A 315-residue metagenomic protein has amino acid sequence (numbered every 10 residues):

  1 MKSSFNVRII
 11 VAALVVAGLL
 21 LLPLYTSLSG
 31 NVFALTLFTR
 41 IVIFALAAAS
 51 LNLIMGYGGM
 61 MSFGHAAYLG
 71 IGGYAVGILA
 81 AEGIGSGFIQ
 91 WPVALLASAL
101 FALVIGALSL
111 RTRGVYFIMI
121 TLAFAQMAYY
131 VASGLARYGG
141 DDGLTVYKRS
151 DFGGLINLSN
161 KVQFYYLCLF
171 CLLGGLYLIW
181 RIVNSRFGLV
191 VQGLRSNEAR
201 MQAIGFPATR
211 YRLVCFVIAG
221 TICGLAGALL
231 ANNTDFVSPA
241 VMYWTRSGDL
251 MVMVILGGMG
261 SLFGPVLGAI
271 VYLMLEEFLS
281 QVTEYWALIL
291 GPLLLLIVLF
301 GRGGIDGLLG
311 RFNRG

Functional and structural regions predicted by a protein language model:
M1-L20, L194-Y211, L279-G315: Cytosolic-side transmembrane-helix boundaries in multi-pass membrane proteins
M1-L46, A75, G83-Q90, G315: Membrane-interfacial amphipathic/re-entrant helices at transmembrane-helix boundaries
I9-A13, L37-F38, V42, A67-G70 (+8 more regions): Hydrophobic alpha-helical transmembrane segments
P23, G30-E82, L108-I118, G193-A203 (+2 more regions): Single transmembrane alpha-helix segments in multi-pass membrane proteins
A66, W91, R212-F300: Transmembrane alpha-helical segments in multi-pass inner-membrane proteins
I84-Q126, L267-G268: Alpha-helical transmembrane segments within multi-pass membrane transporters and channels
F124-L158, G188, D306-L308: Extracellular/periplasmic helix-loop junction at the C-terminal end of a transmembrane helix in multi-pass membrane
S159-S238: Helix-loop-helix "hairpin" substructures at the membrane interface of multi-pass membrane proteins
